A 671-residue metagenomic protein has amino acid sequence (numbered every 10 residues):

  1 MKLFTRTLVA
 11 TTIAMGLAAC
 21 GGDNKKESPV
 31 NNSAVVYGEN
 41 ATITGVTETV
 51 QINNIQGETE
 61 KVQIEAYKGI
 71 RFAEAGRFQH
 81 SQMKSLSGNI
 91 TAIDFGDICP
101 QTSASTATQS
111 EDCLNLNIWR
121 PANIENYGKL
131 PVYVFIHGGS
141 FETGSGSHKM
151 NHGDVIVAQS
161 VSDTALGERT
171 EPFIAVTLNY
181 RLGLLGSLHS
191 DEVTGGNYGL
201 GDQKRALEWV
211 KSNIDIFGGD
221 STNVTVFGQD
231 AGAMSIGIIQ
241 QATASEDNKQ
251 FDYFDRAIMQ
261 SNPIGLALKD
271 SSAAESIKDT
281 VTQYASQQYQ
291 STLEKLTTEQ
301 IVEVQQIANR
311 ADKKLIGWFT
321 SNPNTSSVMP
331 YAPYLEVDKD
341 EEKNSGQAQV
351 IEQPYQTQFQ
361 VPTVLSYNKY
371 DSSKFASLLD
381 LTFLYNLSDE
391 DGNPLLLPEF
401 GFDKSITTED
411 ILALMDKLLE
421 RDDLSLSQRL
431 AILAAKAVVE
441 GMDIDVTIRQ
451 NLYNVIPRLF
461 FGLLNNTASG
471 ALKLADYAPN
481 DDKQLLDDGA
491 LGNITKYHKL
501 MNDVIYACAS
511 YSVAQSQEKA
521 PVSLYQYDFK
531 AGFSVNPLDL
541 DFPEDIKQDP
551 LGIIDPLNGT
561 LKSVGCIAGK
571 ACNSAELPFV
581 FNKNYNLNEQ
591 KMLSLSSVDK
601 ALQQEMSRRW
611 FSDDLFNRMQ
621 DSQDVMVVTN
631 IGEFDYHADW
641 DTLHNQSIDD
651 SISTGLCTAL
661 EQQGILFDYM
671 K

Functional and structural regions predicted by a protein language model:
G16-A19: C-terminal motif of bacterial Sec signal peptides marking the signal peptidase cleavage site
G22-G196, M592-K600, N617-M619: Non-catalytic accessory segments of hydrolases
P100-S105, R205, S212, Q241 (+4 more regions): Substrate-access "cap/lid" subdomains that shape and gate the entrance to catalytic or ligand-binding pockets
C113, T194-I216: Alpha/beta-hydrolase active-site loop
G128-V132, G139, R169-I174, D220-V224 (+3 more regions): Loop/turn elements at helix/coil->beta-strand transitions in domains of secreted/extracellular proteins
V210, F217-D230: Alpha/beta-hydrolase fold nucleophile elbow
A233-N248: Short glycine-enriched nucleophile-adjacent loop and the immediately C-terminal alpha-helix near the catalytic center
N465-M501, I505-K671: Mobile gating loops/cap/lid regions near enzyme active sites that modulate substrate access
